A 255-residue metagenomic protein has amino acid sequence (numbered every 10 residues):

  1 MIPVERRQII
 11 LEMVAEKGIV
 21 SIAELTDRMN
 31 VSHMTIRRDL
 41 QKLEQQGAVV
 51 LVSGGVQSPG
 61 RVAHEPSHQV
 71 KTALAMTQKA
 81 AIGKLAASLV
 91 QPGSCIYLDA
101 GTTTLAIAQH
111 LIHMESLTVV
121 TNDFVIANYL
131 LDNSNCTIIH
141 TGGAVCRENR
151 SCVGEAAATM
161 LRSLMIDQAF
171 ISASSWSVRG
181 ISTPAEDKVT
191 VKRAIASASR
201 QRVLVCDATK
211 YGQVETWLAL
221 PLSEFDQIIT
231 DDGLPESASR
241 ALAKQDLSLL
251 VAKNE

Functional and structural regions predicted by a protein language model:
I2-N30, M34-A100, A108-S116, V120 (+2 more regions): HTH-adjacent hinge/linker in prokaryotic transcriptional regulators
I2-V14, G18-E24, N30, E44-Q45 (+2 more regions): Conserved phosphate- and dinucleotide-binding cores of soluble alpha/beta proteins, encompassing both enzyme active
T35, T102-T104, T118-T121, T141 (+2 more regions): Ser/Thr-centric signal marking residues that sit in or immediately flank functional binding/regulatory motifs
